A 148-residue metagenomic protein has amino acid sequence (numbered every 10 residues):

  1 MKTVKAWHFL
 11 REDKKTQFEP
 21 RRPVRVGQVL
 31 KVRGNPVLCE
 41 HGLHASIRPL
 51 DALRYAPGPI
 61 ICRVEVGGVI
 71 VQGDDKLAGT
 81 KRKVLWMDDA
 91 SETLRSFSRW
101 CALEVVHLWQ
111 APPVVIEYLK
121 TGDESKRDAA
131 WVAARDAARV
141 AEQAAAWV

Functional and structural regions predicted by a protein language model:
M1-V148: Short, glycine-biased loop/turn motifs at secondary-structure junctions and in low-complexity Ser/Thr/Pro-rich termini
